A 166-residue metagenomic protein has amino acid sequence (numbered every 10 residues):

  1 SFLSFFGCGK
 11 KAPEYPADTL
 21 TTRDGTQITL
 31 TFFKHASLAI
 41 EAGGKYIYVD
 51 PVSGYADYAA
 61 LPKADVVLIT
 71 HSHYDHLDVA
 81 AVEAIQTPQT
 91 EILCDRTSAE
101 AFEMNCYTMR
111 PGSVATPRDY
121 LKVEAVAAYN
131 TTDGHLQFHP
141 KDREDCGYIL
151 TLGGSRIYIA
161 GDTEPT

Functional and structural regions predicted by a protein language model:
S4-G7: C-terminal motif of bacterial Sec signal peptides marking the signal peptidase cleavage site
K11-P62, T108-T166: Core dinuclear metal-dependent hydrolase active-site scaffold
S53-S98: Active-site metal-binding motif and surrounding structural segment of the metallo-beta-lactamase
L93, E100, E164-T166: Cap/insert and terminal regions of metallo-dependent hydrolase folds
E100-A101, L121: Phosphate/nucleotide-binding beta-alpha loop and adjacent structural elements of enzyme active sites
A101-Y107: Short, aromatic/basic amphipathic alpha-helical patches
